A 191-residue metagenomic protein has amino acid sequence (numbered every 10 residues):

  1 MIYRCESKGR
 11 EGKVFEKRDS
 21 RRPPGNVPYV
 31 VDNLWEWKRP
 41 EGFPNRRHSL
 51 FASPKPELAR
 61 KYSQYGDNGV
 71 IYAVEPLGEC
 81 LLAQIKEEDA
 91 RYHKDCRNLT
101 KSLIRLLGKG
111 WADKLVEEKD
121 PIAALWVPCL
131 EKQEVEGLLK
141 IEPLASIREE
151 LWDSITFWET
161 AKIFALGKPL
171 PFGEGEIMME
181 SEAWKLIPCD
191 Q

Functional and structural regions predicted by a protein language model:
M1-R46, E182, P188-Q191: ADP-ribose/NAD+-binding catalytic cleft of ART/PARP-like enzymes
R4-E6, A52-P54, V74: Short His-Asn-centered micro-motif
G9, E79-Q191: Conserved NAD+-utilizing ADP-ribose enzyme module
V14-F15, K61-Q64, Q84-I85: A short acidic (Asp/Glu
E41-S63: Extended catalytic/binding region for NAD+/ADP-ribose chemistry, centered on the ART fold
P56, L77-C80: Short beta-alpha junction loops
G66-E75: Cytochrome P450 catalytic domain signature, combining two hallmark sequence patches
